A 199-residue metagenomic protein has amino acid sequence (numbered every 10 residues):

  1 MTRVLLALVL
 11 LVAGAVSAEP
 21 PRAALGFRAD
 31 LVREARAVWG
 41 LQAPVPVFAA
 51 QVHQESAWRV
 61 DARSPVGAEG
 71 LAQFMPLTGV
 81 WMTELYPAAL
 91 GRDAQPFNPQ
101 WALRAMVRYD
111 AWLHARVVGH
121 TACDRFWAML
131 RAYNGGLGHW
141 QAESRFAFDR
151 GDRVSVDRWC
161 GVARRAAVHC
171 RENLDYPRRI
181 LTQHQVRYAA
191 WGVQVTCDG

Functional and structural regions predicted by a protein language model:
M1-V4: Positively charged n-region of N-terminal signal peptides that target proteins for export
A7-A18: Hydrophobic h-region of N-terminal signal peptides that target proteins for export in Gram-negative bacteria
S17-D30, W39, L77-R108, W112-G199: Non-catalytic cell-wall polysaccharide-engagement segments
A43-F48, H53, V66-E69, F126: Extracytoplasmic
H53-T78, G136, I180: Cell-wall polysaccharide-cleaving catalytic domain and substrate-binding groove, primarily in peptidoglycan/chitin
